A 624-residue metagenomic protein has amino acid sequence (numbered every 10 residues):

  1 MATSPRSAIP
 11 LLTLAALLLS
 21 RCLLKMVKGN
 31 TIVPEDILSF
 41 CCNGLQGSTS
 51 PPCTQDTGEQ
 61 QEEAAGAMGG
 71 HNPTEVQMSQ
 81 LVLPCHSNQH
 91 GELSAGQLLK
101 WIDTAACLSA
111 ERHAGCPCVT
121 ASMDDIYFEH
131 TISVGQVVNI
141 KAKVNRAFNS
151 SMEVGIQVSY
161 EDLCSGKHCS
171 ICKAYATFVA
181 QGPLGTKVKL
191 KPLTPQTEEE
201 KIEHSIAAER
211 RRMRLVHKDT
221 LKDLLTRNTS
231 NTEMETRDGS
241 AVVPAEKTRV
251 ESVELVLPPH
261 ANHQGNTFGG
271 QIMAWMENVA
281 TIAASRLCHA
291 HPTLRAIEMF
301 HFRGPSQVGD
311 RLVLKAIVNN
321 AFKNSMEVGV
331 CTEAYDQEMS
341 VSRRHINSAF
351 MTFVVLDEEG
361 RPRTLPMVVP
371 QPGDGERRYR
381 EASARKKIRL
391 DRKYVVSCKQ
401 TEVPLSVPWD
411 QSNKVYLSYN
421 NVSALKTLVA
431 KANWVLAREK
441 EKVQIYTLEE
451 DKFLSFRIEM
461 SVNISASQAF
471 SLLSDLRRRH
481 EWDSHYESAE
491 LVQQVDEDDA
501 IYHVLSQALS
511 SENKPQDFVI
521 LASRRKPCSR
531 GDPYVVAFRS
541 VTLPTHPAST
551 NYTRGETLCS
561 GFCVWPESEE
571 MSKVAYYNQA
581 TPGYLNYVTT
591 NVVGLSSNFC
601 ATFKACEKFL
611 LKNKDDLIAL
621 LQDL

Functional and structural regions predicted by a protein language model:
L11-Q61, G66, N72, V76 (+7 more regions): HotDog/MaoC-like acyl-thioester-processing domains
G70-V76, L93, T104-M152, C169-A174 (+5 more regions): Hydrophobic beta-strand-centered segment that forms part of the acyl-chain substrate-binding groove
N72-P84, E246-P258, R457-S461: Short amphipathic
L83-C85, S133, V144-N145, E161-L163 (+17 more regions): Conserved beta-strand elements of beta-rich interaction domains across eukaryotes, especially beta-propellers
G91, I102, A106, V138-A142 (+16 more regions): Structural signal for hydrophobic/aromatic residues that build the beta-strand cores of folded beta-sheet domains
A207-E246, K393-A432: Extended repeat-based solenoid scaffolds, especially LRR ectodomains and other repeat-derived architectures
N228-A283, W409: Surface-exposed interaction/gating patches
S306, D410-L624: Eukaryotic helix-grip
